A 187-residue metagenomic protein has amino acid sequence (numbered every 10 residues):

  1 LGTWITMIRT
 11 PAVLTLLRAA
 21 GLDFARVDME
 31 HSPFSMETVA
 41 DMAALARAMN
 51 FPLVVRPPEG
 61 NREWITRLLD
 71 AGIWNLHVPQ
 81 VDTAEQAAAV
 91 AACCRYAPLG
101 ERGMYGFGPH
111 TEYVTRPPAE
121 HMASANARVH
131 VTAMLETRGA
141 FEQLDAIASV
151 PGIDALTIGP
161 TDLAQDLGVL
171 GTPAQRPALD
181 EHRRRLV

Functional and structural regions predicted by a protein language model:
L1-V187: Expand to "…catalyze enediolate/carbanion chemistry for C-C bond making/breaking, isomerization, decarboxylation
